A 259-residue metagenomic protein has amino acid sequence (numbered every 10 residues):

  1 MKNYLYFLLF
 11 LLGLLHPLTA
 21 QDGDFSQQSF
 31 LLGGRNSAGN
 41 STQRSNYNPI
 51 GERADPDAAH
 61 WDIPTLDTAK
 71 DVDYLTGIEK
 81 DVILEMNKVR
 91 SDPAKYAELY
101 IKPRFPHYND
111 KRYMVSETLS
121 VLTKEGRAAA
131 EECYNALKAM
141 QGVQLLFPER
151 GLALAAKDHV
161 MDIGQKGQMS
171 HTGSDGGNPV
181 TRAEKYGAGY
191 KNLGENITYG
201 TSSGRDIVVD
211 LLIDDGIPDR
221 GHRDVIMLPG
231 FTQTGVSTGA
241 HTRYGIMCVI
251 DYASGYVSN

Functional and structural regions predicted by a protein language model:
M1-D24: Bacterial Sec-dependent N-terminal signal peptides
L18-V72, P103-K111, V115-S116, L122 (+1 more regions): Sec-dependent signal peptide cleavage junction
G23-N48, A59-H60, E79, I83 (+5 more regions): A structural boundary/capping signal
R53-D57, W61-D62, R127-A128, N135 (+2 more regions): Short, flexible segments with low predicted structural confidence
V72-Y186, R223, P229: Short, well-ordered surface patches within globular domains
G151-V257: A well-ordered secondary-structure block
